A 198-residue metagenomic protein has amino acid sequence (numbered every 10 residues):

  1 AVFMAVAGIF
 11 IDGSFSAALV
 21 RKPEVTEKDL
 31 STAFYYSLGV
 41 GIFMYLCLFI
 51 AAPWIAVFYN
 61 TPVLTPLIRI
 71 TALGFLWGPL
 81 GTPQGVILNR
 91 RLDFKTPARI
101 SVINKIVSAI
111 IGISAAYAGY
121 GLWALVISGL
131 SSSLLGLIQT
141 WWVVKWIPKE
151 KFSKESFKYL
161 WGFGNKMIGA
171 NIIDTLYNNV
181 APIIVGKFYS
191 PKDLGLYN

Functional and structural regions predicted by a protein language model:
A1-E24, F34-S37, F75-G85, L135-G136 (+2 more regions): Small-residue-rich midsections of specific transmembrane alpha-helices
M4, G8, V40, M44 (+5 more regions): Alpha-helical transmembrane segments of multipass membrane proteins
A5, I9-P53, P66-A72, K95-T96 (+1 more regions): Membrane-water interface segments that mark the loop-to-transmembrane alpha-helix transition
F15-E27, L76-S101, A118, W123 (+2 more regions): Membrane-interface junctions at transmembrane-helix termini in multi-pass inner-membrane proteins
A52-P62: Membrane-interface helix termini and inter-helical loops of multi-pass transporters
W54, P83, I87, A109-Y117 (+1 more regions): Alpha-helical transmembrane segments of multipass membrane proteins
T65-A72, R99-K145, G162-F163, L176 (+1 more regions): Hydrophobic alpha-helical transmembrane segments
K95, I138-I183, F188, K192-D193: Interhelical loop/hinge segments that connect adjacent transmembrane helices in multipass membrane
